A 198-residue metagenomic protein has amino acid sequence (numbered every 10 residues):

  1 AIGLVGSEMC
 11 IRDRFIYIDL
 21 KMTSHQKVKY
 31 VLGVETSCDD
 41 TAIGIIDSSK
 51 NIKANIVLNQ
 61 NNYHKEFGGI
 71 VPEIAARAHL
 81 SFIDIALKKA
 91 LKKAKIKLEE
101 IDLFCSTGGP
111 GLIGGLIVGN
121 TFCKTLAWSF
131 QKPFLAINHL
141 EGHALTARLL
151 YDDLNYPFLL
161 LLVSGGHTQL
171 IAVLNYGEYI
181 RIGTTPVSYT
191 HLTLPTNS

Functional and structural regions predicted by a protein language model:
A1-D13, L194-S198: Single conserved hydrophobic/aromatic residue that forms the stacking wall/gate of nucleotide- or nucleobase-binding
F15-L192: Short acidic/glycine-rich loops and adjacent helix/strand connectors that line catalytic pockets where negatively
